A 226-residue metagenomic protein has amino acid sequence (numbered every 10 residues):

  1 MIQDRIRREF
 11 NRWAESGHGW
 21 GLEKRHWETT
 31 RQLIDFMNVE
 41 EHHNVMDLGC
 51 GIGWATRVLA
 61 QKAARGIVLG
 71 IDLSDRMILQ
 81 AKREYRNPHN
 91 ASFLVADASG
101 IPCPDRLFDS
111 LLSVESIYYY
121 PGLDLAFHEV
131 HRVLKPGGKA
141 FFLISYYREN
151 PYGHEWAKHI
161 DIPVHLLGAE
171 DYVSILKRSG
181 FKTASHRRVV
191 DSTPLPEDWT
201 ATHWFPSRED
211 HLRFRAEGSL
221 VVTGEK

Functional and structural regions predicted by a protein language model:
M1-V39, W54-V58, M77-Q80, E84 (+4 more regions): Conserved class I S-adenosyl-L-methionine
M46-G100: Class I SAM-dependent methyltransferase SAM/SAH-binding core
S99-S110: A short acidic, Gly/Pro-enriched loop at the edge of an enzyme's catalytic core that lines a small-molecule cofactor
S110-G122: A short SAM/SAH-binding and catalytic strip from SAM-dependent methyltransferases
D124-P136: A short glycine-rich, Lys/Arg-flanked "PGG" loop and its adjoining helix->strand segment in the class I
G138-I144: Conserved beta-strand signature within the Rossmann-like core of class I S-adenosyl-L-methionine
S145-P163: Short, glycine-/aromatic-enriched active-site segment of Class I SAM-dependent methyltransferases
V164-G180: Short alpha-helix
